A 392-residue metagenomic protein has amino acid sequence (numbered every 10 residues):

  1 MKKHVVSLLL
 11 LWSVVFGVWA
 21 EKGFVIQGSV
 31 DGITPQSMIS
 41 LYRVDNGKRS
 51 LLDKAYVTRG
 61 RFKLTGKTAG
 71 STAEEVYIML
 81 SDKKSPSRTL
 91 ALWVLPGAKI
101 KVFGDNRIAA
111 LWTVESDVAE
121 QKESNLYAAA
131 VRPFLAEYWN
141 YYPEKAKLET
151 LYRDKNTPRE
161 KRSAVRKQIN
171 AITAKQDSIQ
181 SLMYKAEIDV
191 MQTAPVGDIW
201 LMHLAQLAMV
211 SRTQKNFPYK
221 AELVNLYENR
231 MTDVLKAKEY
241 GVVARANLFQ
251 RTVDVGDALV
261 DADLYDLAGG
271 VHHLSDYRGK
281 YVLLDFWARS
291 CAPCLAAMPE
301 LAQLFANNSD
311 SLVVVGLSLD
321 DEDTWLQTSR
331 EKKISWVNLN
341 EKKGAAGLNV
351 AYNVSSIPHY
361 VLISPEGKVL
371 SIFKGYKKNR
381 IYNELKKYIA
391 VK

Functional and structural regions predicted by a protein language model:
M1-G28: Bacterial Sec-dependent N-terminal signal peptides
A20-K175: A non-transmembrane, solvent-exposed segment enriched in polar/low-complexity residues
A171-T193, P218: Amphipathic alpha-helical coiled-coil segments
P195-S211: Amphipathic alpha-helical repeat scaffolds of TPR domains
Q214-Y265, S275-K280, A306, E322 (+5 more regions): N-proximal helix/coil linker or "cap" segments that precede and/or mark the start of modular domains
R278-G279, F286-Q303: Conserved redox-active cysteine motifs that mediate thiol-disulfide chemistry, especially di-cysteine Cys-X(1-2)-Cys
A296-K333, K343-V350, N383: Structural microenvironment flanking redox-active thiols in thiol-disulfide oxidoreductases
I334, E341-K386: Thiol/disulfide oxidoreductase modules built on the thioredoxin-like
